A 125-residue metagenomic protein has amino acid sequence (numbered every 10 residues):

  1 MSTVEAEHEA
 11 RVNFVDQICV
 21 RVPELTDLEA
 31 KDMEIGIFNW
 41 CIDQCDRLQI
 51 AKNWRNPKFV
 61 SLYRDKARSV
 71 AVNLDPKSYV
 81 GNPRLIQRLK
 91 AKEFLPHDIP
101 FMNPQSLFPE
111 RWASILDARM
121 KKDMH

Functional and structural regions predicted by a protein language model:
M1-S106: Charged, amphipathic alpha-helical linker/scaffold segments
D98-H125: Long, highly charged low-complexity segments enriched in Glu/Asp and Lys/Arg with interspersed Ser/Thr
